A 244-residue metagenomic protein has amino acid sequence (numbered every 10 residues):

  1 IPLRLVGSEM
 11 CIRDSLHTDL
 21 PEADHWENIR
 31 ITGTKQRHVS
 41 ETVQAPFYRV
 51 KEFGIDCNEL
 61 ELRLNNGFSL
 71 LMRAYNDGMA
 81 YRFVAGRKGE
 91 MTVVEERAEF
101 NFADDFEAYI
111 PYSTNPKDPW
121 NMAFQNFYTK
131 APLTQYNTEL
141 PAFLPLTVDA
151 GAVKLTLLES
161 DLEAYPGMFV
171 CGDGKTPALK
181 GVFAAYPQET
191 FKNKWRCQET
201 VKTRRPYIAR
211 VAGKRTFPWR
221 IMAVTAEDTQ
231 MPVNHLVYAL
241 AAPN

Functional and structural regions predicted by a protein language model:
I1-G7, C11-I12: Single conserved hydrophobic/aromatic residue that forms the stacking wall/gate of nucleotide- or nucleobase-binding
V6-S8, S69-R73, L157, I221: Broad, structure-driven detector of short, well-ordered beta-strand segments within folded domains
S15, R73-M79, N115, S160-Y165: A short, sequence-level motif marking secondary-structure junctions
H17-W26, E95-Y112: Solvent-exposed beta-hairpin/edge-strand motifs
L20-L71: Post-signal peptide N-terminal segment of secreted/secretory-pathway proteins
R37, E41, A45-K51, I110-Q125: Solvent-exposed beta-strand/loop surfaces of large extracellular or lumenal domains
F53-D104: Acidic, contiguous internal or C-terminal segments within carbohydrate-active enzymes that form a structured patch used
F100-A108, N115-N244: Conserved structural scaffold segments of CAZyme catalytic domains across common CAZy folds
